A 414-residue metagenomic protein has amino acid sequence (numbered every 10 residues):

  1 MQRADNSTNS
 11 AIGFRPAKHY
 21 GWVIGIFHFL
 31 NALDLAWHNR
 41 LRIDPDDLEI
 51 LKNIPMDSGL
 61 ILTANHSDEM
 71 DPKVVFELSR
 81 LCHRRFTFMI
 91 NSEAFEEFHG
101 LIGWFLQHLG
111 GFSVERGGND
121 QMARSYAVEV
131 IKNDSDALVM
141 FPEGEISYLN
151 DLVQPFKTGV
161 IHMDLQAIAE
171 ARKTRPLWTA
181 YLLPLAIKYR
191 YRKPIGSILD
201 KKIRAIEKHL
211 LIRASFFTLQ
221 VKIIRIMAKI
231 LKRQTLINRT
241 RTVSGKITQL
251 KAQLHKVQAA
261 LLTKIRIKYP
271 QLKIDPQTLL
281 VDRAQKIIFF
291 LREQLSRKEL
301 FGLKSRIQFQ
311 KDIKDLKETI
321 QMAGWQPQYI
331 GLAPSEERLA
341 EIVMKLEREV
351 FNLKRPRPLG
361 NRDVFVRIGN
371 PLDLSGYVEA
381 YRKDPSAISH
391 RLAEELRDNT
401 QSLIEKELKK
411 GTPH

Functional and structural regions predicted by a protein language model:
M1-K73, E77-R84, S92-A94, Q121-S135 (+3 more regions): Membrane-interfacial terminal anchoring regions of lipid-handling membrane enzymes
A64, R116, P142: Short glycine-centered, acidic/aromatic-flanked micro-motifs in structured strand/loop junctions that mark active-site
E97-G103: Cytochrome P450
G103-F105, V130: Lumenal/extracellular "mature" regions of secretory-pathway glycan-modifying transferases
F105-G110, R116: Domain-scale detector for complete catalytic domains at protein termini or as standalone homologs
L138-E145: ATP-grasp fold ATP-binding core
